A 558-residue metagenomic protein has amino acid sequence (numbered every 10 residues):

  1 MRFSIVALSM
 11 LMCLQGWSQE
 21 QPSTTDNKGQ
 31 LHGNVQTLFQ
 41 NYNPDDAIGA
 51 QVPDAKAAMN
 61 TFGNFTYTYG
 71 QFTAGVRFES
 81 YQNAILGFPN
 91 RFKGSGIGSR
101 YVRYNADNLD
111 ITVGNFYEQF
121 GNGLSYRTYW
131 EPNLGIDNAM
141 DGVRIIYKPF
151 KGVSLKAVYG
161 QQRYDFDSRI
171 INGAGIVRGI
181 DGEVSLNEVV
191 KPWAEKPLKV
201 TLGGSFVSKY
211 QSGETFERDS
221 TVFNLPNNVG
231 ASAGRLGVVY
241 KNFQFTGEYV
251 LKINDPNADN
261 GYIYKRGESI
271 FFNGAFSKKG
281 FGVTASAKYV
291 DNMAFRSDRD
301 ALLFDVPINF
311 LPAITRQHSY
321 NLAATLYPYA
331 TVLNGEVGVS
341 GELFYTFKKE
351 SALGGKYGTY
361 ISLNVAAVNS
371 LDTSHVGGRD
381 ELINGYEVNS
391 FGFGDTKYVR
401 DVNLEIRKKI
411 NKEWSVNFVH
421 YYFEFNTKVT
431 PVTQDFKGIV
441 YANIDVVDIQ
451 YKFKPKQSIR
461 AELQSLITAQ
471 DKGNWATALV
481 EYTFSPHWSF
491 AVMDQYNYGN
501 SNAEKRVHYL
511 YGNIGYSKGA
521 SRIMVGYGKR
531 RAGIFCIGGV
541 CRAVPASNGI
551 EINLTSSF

Functional and structural regions predicted by a protein language model:
M1-H32, F558: Bacterial Sec-dependent N-terminal signal peptides
E20-I48, Y67, F72-V76, I111 (+1 more regions): Transmembrane beta-strand segments of Gram-negative outer membrane beta-barrel proteins
N27-H32, F65-T73, I145-K148, G549-F558: Outer-membrane beta-barrel proteins
Q36, D54, A58, W193-P197 (+3 more regions): Exposed, low-structure sequence patches enriched in small/polar residues
P53-A55, M59-T68, G75: Long, low-hydrophobicity, solvent-exposed regions enriched in small/turn-prone and acidic residues
T66-Q162, P192-A194, K279-A301: Outer membrane beta-barrel
I85, P89-R91, D167-I171, K252-K265: Outer-membrane beta-barrel proteins
I136-S220, N227-S232: Hydrophobic, small-residue-rich alpha-helical packing segments that form membrane-like cores
